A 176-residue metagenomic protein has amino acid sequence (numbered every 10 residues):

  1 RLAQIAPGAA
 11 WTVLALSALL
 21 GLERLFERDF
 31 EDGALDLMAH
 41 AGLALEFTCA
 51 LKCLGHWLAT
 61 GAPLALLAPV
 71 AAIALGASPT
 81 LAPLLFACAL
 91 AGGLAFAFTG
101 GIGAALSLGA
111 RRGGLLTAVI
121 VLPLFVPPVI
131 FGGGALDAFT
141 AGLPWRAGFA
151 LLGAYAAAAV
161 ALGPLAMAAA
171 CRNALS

Functional and structural regions predicted by a protein language model:
R1-A6, P69-L90, A135-F149, A174: Membrane-interfacial helix-loop-helix connectors in multipass membrane proteins
A6-F26: Long, hydrophobic alpha-helical segments
L19-A39: Transmembrane helix boundary and interhelical loop/hinge segments in multi-pass membrane proteins
L43-W57, L84, T117-V119: Membrane-interface alpha-helices at helix entry/exit sites of multi-pass transporters
A50-L75, A95, T99, G133: Hydrophobic alpha-helical transmembrane segments that constitute the membrane-spanning cores of multi-pass membrane
C88-L122, R172-S176: A structural motif at transmembrane helix-loop-helix junctions in multipass membrane proteins
F98-A104, P127-A141: Transmembrane alpha-helical segments of integral membrane proteins
A159-S176: Junction motif at the cytosolic side of a transmembrane helix
